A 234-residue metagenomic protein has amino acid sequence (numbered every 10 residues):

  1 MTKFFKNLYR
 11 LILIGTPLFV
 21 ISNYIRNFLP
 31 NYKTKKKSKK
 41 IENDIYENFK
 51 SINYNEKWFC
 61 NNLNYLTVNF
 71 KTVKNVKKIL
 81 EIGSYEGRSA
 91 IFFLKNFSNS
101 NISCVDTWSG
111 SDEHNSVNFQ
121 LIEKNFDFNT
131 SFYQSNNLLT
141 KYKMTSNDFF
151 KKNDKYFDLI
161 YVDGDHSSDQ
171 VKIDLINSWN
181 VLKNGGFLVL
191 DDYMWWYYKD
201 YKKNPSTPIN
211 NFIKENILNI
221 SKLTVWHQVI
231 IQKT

Functional and structural regions predicted by a protein language model:
M1-Y54: Membrane-proximal basic amphipathic "stem/tether" segments
F49-K57, T67-T234: S-adenosylmethionine/decaboxylated-SAM
N62: N-terminal pre-P-loop "Q-motif" helix
